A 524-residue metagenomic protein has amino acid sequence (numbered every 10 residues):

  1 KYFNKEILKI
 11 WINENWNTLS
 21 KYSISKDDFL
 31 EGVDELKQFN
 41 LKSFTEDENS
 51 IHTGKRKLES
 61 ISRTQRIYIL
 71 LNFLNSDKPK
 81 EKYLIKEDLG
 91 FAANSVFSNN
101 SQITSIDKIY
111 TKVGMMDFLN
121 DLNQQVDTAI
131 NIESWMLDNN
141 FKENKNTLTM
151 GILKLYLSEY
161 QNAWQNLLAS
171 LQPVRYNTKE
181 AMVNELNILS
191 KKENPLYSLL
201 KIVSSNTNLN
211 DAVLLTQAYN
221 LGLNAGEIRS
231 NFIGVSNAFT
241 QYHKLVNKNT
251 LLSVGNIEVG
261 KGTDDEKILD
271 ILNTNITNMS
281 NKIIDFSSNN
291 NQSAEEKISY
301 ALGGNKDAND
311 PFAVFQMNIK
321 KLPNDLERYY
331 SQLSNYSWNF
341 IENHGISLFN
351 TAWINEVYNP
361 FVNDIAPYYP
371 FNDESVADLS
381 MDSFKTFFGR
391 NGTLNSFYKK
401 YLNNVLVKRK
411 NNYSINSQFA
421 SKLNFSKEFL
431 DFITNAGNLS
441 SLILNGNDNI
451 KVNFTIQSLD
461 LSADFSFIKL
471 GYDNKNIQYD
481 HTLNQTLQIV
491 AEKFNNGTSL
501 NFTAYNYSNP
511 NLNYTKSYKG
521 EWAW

Functional and structural regions predicted by a protein language model:
K1-W524: C-terminal domain/tail detector
